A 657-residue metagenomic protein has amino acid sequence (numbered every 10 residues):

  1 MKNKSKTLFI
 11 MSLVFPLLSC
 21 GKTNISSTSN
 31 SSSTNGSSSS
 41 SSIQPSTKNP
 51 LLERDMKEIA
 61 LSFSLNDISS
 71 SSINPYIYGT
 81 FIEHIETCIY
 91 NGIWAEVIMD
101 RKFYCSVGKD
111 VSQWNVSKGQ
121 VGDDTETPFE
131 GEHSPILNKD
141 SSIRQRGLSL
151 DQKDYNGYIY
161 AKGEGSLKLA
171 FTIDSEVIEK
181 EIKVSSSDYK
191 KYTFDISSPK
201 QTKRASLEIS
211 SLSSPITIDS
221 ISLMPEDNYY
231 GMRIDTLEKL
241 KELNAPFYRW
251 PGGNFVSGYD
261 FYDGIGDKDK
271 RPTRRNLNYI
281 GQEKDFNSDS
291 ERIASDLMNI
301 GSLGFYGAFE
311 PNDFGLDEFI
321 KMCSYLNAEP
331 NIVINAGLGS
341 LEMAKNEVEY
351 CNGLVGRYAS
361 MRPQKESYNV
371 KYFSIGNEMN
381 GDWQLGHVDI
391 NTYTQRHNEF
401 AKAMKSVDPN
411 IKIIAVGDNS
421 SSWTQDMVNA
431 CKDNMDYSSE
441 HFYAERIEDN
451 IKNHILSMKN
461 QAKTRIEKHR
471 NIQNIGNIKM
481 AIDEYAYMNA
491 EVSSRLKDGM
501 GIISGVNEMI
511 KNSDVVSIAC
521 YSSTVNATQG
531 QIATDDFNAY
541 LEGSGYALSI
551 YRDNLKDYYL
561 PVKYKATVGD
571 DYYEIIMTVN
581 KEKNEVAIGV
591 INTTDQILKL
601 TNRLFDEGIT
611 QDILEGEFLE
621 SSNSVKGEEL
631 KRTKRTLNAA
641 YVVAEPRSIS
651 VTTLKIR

Functional and structural regions predicted by a protein language model:
L18-S19: C-terminal motif of bacterial Sec signal peptides marking the signal peptidase cleavage site
I43-N312, E329-N331, K345, N391 (+7 more regions): Extracellular and organelle-lumenal recognition/adhesion modules and their flexible linkers in secreted
H84-I85, I478-L555, Y559-I575: Aromatic/acidic polysaccharide-binding cleft in carbohydrate-active enzymes
P199, P225-A245, N312, F319 (+4 more regions): An active-site-proximal structural segment forming one wall of the substrate-binding cleft that immediately precedes
A205-L212, Y350-C351, D389-G505, N538 (+1 more regions): Noncatalytic carbohydrate-binding groove/subsite architecture in carbohydrate-active enzymes
S211, G252, R357-V388, F442-A444 (+1 more regions): Active-site groove signature of glycoside hydrolases
D571-G608, R647-T653: Carbohydrate-binding surface patches
E607-A644: Acidic, Ser/Thr/Pro-rich beta/coil linker or hinge segments at domain junctions
